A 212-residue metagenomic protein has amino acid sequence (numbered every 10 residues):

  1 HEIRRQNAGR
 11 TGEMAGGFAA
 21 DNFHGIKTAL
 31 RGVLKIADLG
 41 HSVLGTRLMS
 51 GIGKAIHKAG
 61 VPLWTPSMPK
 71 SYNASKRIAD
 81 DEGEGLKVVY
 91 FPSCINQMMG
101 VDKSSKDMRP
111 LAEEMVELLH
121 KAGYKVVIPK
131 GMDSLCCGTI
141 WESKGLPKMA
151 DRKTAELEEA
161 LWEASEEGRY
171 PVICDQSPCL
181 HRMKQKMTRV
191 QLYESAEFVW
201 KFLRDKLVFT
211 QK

Functional and structural regions predicted by a protein language model:
E2-K212: Iron-sulfur cluster-binding electron-transfer modules in prokaryotic oxidoreductases
